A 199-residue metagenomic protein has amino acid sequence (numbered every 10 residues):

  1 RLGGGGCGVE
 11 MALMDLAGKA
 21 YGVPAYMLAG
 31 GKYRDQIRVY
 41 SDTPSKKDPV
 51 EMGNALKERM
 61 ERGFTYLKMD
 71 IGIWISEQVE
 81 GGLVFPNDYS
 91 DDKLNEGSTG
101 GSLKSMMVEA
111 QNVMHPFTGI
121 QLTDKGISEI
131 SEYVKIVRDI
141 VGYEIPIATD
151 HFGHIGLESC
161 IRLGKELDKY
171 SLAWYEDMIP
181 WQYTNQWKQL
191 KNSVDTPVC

Functional and structural regions predicted by a protein language model:
R1-P146, H154-I161, K165-K169, S193-D195: N-terminal capping/lid subdomain adjacent to the active-site entrance of alpha/beta enzymes
T43, H151, M178: Conserved residues at beta->alpha junctions
H154-G156, P180-T184: Short acidic loop-to-helix transition motifs that present clustered carboxylates
G164-W181, V198-C199: Active-site core of metal-dependent hydrolases
Q182-C199: Catalytic alpha/beta core domains of metabolic enzymes, predominantly
